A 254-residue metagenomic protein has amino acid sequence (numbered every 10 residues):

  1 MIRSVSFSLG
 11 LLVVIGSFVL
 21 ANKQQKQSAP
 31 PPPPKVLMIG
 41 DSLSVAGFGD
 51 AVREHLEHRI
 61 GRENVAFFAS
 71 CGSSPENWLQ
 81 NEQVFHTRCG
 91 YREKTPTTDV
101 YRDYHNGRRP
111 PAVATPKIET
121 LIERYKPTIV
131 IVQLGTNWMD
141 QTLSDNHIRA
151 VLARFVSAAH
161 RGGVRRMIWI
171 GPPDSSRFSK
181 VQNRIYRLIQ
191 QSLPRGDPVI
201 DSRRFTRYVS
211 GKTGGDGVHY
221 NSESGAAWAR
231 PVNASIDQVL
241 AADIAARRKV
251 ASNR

Functional and structural regions predicted by a protein language model:
M1-I39, L43-F67, E123-K126, V232 (+1 more regions): N-terminal secretory targeting modules
P33-M38, L43-D145: Conserved SGNH/GDSL esterase-like catalytic core that processes O-acyl groups on lipids and polysaccharides
V45-A46, Q141-T142, R149, S176-S179 (+1 more regions): Loop/helix-junction capping segments adjacent to catalytic residues or to phosphate/diphosphate-binding pockets
G49, R53, T115, E119 (+5 more regions): Extracytoplasmic/secreted envelope proteins and their assembly/folding machinery, especially bacterial periplasmic
G61, P173-R254: Catalytic His-Asp segment of secreted/periplasmic serine-dependent ester chemistry enzymes
F67-A69, G171, D201: Residue-level recognition of beta-strand->loop/alpha-helix junctions
I131-D140, A153-Y186: Active-site segments of SGNH/GDSL-like serine hydrolases that catalyze O-acetyl group transfer/hydrolysis on lipids
D140-L152, G215-Y220: Active-site cleft segment of glycoside hydrolase catalytic domains centered on the general acid/base Glu
